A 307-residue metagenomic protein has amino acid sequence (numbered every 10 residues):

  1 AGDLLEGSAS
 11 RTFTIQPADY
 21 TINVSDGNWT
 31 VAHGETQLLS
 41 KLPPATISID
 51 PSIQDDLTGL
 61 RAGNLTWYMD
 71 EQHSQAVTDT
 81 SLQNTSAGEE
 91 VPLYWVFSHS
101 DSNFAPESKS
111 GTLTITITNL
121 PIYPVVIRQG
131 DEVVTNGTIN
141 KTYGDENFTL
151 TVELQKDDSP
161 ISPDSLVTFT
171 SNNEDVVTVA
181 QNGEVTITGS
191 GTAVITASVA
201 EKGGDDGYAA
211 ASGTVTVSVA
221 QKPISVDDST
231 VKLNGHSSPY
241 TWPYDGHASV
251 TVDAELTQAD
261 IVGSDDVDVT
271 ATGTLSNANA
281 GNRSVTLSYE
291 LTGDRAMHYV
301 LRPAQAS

Functional and structural regions predicted by a protein language model:
A1-D175, Q181-S307: Short loop/turn motifs that initiate or flank beta-strands
